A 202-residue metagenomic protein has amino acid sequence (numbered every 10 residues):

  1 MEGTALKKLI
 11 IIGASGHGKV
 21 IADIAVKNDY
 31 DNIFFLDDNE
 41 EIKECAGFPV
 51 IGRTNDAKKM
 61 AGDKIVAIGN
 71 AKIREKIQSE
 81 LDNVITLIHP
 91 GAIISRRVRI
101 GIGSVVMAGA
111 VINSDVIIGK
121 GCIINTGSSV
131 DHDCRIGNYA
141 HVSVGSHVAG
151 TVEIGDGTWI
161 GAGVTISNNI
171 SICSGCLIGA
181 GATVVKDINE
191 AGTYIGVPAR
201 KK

Functional and structural regions predicted by a protein language model:
M1-T54, K58: Hydrophobic, well-ordered beta-alpha structural blocks that scaffold small-molecule cofactor pockets
G13, K64, V84, D131-H132: Generic structural signal for conserved hydrophobic packing positions in ordered secondary structure
A14, D37-D38, G69, H89 (+1 more regions): Cofactor-binding loop segments of dinucleotide-utilizing enzymes, especially the Rossmann-like FAD- and NAD(P)+-binding
G16-H17, A71-I73, V130: Short alpha-helical
A22-I24, K76-E80, I118, N189-E190: Short amphipathic alpha-helical segments
I33, G62, I102: Conserved acidic residues
E41-S95: Phosphate-bearing ligand-interacting subdomains that bind or position ATP/ADP/UDP/GDP/NAD(P) or nucleotide-linked
L87-K202: Structural signal for interior beta-strand "rungs" in well-ordered beta-sheet cores of soluble enzyme domains
